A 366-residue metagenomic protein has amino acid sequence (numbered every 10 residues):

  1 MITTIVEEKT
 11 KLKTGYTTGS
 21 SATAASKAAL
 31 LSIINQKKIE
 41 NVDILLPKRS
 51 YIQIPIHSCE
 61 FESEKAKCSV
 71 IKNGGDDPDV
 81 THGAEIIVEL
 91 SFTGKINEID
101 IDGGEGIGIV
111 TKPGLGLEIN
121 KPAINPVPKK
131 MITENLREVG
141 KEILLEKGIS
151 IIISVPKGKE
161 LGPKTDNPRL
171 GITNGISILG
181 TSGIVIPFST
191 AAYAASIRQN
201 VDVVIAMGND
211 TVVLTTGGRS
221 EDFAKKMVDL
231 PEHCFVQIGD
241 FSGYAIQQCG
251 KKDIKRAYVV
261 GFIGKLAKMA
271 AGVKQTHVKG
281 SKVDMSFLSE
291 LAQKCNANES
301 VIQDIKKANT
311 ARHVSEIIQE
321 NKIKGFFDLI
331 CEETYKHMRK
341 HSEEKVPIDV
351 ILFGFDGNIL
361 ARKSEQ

Functional and structural regions predicted by a protein language model:
M1-K164, P168-L170: Generic N-terminal targeting/processing segments that precede catalytic cores or assembly contacts
T3-V6, K13, L170-I176, T181-D328 (+1 more regions): A structural signal for small-residue-enriched, beta-sheet-centric alpha/beta enzyme cores and oligomeric scaffold folds
I109, K159, S220, K265 (+1 more regions): Surface-exposed, flexible loop/turn segments at secondary-structure boundaries
L360-E365: C-terminal, non-catalytic interaction/recognition modules in large multi-subunit enzymes and RNPs
